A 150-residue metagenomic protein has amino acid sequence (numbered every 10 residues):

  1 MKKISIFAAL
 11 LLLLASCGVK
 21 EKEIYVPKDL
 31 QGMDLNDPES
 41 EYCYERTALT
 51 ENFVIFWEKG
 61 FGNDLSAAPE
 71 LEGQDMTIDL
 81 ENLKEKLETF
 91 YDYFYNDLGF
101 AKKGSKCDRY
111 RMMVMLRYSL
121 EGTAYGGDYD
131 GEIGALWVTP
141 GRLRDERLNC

Functional and structural regions predicted by a protein language model:
I4-L14: Sec-dependent N-terminal signal peptides
E21-F53, K59-I133, W137-N149: Zn2+-dependent metallopeptidase catalytic core
